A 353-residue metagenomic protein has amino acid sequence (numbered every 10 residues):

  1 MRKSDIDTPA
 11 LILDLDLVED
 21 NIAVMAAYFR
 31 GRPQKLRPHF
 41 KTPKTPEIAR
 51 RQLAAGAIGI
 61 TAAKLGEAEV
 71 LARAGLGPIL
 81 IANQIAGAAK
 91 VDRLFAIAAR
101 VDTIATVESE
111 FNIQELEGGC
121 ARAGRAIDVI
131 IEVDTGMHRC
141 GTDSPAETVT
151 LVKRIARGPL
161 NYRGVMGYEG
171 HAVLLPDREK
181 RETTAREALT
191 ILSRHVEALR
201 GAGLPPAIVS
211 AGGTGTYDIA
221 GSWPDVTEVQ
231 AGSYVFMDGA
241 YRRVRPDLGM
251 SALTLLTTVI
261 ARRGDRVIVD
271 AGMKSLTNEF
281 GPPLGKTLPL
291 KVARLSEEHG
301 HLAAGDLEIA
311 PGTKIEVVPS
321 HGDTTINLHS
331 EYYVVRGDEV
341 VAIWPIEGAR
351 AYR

Functional and structural regions predicted by a protein language model:
M1-L13: Generic N-terminal amphipathic, Lys/Arg-enriched alpha-helix
V18, K41, L71, I131 (+5 more regions): Conserved, mostly hydrophobic/aromatic
Q34-K35, L199-I208, P311, I326-H329: Flexible, glycine/charged-enriched surface loops at secondary-structure junctions
H39-G167, V173-L174: Active-site-proximal beta-alpha core segment in soluble small-molecule metabolic enzymes
D128, D134-R243: Active-site loop/helix belt of alpha/beta enzymes
G215-L288: Active-site loop ensemble at the mouth of alpha/beta enzyme cores that anchors a bound cofactor
R262-R353: C-terminal accessory subdomain/extension
